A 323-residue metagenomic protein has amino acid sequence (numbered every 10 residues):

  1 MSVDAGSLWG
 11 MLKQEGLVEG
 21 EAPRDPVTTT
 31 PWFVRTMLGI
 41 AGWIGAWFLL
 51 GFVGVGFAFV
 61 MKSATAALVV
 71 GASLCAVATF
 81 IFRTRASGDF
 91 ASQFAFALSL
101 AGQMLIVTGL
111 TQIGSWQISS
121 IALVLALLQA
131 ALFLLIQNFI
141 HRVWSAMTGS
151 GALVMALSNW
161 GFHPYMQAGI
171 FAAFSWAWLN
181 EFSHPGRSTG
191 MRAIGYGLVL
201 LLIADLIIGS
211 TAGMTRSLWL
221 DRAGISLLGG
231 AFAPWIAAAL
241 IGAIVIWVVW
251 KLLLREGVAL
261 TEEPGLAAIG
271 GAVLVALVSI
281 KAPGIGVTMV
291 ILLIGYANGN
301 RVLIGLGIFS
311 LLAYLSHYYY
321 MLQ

Functional and structural regions predicted by a protein language model:
M1-Q323: Alpha-helical multi-pass membrane segments and their bilayer interfacial helix-loop junctions
